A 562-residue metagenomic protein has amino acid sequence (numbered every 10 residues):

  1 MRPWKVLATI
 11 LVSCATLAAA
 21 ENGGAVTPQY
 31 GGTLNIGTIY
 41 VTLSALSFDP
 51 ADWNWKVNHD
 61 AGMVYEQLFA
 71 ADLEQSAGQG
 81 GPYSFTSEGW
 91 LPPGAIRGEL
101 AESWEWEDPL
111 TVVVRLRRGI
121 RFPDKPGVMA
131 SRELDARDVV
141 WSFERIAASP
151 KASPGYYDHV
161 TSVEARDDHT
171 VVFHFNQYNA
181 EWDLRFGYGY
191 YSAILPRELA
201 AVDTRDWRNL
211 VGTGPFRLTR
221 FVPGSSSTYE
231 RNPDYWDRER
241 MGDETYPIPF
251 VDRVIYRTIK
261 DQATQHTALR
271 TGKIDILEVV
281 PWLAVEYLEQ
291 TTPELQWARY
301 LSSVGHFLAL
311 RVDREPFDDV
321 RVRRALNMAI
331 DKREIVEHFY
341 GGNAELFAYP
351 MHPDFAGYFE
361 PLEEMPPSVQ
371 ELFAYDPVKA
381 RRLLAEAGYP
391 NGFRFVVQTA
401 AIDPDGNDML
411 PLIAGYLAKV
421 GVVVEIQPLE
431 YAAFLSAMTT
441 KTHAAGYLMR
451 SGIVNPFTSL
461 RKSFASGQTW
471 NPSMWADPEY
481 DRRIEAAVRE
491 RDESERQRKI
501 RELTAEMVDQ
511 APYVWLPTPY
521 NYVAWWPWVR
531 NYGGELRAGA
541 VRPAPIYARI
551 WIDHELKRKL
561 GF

Functional and structural regions predicted by a protein language model:
G31-V41, E102, T111-R115, V139-S142 (+6 more regions): Short, well-ordered beta-strand elements
N35, S131, D135-V140, T170-V172 (+8 more regions): Alpha-helical secondary-structure segments
N35-D108, E144, V211: N-terminal lobe/hinge region of extracytoplasmic solute-binding protein
T38, T42, W53-M63, V222-S227 (+7 more regions): Detector for C-terminal structural segments
N54-K56, A95, L100-K151, V172 (+2 more regions): Aromatic- and charge-enriched surface segment that lines or borders ligand/interaction sites
D72-A77, P82-A95, E144, Y157 (+5 more regions): Gly/Pro-rich hinge or "lid" segments in bacterial periplasmic/extracellular proteins
E105-P109, V113-R118, E133, K151-L199 (+2 more regions): Surface-exposed binding/hinge segments that line and control ligand-binding clefts or catalytic entry sites
S162-V163, T219-E230, I255-R314, R333 (+2 more regions): Extracellular/periplasmic solute-recognition and catalytic clefts
